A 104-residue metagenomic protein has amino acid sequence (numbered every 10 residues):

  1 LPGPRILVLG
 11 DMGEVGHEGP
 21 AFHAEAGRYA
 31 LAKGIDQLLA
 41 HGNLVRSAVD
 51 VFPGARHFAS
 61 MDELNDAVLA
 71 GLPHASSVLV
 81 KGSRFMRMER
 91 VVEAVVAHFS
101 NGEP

Functional and structural regions predicted by a protein language model:
L1-P104: ATP-dependent carboxylate-amine ligase
